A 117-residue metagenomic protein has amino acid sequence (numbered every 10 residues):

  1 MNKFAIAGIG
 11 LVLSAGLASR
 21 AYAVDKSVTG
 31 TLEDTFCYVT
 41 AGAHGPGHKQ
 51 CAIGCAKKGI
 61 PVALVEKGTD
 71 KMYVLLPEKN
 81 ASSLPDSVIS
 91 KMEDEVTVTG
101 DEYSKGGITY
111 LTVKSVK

Functional and structural regions predicted by a protein language model:
M1-I9: Bacterial N-terminal signal peptides that target proteins for export
V12-L13, L111: Alpha-helical transmembrane segments and their juxtamembrane interfaces
S14-A21: C-terminal segment of classical bacterial N-terminal signal peptides
Y22-K117: Conserved RNA-binding domains used in RNP assembly and mRNA/RNA metabolism
